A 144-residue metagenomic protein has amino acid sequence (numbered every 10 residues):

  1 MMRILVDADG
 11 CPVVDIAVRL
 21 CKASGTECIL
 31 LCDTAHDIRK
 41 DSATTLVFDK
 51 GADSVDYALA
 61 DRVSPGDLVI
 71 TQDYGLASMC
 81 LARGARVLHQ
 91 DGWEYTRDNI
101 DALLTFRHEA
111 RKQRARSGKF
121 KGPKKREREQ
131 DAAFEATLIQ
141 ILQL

Functional and structural regions predicted by a protein language model:
M2-L144: Nuclease catalytic cores that cleave nucleic-acid phosphodiester bonds, predominantly acidic two-metal-ion
